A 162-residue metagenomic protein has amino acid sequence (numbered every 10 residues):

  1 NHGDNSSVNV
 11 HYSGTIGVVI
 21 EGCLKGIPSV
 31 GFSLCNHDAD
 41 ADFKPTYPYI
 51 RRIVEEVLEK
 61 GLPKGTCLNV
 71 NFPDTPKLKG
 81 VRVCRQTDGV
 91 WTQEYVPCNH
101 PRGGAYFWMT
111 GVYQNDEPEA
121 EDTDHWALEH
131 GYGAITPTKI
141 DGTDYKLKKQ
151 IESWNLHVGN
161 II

Functional and structural regions predicted by a protein language model:
N1-N5, C35-D38: A short, flexible beta-alpha/helix-coil linker loop
D4-S13: Glycine/threonine-rich flexible loop motifs
V18: Conserved sugar-transfer catalytic core signal across GT-A, GT-B, and GT-C glycosyltransferases
E21-G22: Hydrophobic/aromatic ligand-binding patch that stacks against planar heteroaromatic rings of cofactors or nucleotides
V30-E56: Short, glycine-/small-residue-rich phosphate/pyrophosphate-handling segment
R52-L68: A glycine-rich helix N-cap at a beta->alpha junction
P63, C67, N71-I162: C-terminal accessory domains and tails appended to enzymatic cores
